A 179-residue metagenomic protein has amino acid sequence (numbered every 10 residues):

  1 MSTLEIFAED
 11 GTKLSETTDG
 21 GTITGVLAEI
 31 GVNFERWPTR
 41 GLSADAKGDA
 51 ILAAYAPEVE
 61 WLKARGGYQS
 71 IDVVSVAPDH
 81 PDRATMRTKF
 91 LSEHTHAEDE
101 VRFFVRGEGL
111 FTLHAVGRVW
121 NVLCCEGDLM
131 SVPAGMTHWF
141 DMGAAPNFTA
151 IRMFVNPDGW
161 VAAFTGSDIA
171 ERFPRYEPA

Functional and structural regions predicted by a protein language model:
M1-Y68: N-terminal leader/capping segments at the start of a protein or of a new domain
I6, R36, D72-S75, R152: Structural signal for conserved beta-strand scaffold positions within catalytic alpha/beta enzyme cores
V73-A97: Conserved short histidine dyad/triad with adjacent acidic residue
T95-A115: Short, conserved beta-strand element in jelly-roll/cupin
L113-V116, N121-L123, M142-G143, A162-F164: A short secondary-structure junction signal
C124-A144: Conserved metal-binding segment of the jelly-roll/cupin
G143-A179: Double-stranded beta-helix
